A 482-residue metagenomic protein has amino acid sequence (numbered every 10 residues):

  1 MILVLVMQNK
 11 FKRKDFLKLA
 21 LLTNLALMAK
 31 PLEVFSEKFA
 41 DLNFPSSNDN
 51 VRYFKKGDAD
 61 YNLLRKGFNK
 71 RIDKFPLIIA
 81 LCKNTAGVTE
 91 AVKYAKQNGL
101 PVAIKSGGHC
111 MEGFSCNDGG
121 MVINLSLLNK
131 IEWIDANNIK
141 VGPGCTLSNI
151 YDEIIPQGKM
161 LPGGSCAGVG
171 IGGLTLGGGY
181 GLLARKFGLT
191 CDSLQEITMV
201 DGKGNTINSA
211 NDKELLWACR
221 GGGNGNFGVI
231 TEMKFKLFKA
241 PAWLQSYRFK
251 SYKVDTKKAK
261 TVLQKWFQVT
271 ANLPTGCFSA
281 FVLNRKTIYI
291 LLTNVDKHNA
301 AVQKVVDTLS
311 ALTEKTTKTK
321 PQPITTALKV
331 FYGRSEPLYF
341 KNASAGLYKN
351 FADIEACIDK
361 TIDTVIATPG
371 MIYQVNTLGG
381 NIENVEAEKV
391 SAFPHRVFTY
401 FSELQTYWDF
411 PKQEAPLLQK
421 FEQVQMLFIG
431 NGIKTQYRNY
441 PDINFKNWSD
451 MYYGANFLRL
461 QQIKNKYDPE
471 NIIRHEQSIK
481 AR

Functional and structural regions predicted by a protein language model:
I2-R482: Soluble FAD-dependent oxygen oxidases
